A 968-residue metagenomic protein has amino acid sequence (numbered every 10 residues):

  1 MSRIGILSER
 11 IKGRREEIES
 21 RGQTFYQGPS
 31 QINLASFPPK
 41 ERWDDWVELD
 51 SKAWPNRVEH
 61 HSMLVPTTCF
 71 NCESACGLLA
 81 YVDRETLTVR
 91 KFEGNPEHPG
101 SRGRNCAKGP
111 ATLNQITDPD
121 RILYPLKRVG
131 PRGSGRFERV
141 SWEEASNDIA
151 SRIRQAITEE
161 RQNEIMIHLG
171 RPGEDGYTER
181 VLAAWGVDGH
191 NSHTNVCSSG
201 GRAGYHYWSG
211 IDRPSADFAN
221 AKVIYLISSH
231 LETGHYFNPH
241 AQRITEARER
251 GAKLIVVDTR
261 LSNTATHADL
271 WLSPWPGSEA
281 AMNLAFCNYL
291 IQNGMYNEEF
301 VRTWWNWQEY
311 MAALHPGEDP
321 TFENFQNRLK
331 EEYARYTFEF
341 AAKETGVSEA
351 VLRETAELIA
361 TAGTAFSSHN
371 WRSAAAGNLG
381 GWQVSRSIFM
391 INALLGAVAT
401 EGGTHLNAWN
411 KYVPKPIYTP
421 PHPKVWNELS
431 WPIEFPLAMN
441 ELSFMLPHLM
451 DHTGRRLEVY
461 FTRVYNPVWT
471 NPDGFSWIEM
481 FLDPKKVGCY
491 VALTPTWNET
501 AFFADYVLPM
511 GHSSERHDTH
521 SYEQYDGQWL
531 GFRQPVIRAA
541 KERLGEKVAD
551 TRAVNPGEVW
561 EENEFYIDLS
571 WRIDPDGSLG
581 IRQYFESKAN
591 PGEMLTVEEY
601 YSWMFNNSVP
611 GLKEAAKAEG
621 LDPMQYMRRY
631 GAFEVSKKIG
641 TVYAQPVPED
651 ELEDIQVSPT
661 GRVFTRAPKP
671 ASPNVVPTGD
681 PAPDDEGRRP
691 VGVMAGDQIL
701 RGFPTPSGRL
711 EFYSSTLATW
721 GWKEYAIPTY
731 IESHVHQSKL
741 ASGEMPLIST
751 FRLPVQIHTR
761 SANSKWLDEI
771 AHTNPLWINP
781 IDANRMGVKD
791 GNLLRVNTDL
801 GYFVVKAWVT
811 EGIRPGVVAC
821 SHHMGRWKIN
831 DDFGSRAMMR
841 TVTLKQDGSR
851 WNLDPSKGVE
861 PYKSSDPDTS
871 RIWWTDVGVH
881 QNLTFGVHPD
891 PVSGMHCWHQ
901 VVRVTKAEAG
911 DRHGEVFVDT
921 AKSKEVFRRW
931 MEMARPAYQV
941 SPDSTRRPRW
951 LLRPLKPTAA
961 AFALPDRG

Functional and structural regions predicted by a protein language model:
M1-Y296, S348, F461-R463, V507 (+10 more regions): N-terminal export/assembly segments and adjacent metallocofactor-ligating motifs of anaerobic energy-metabolism
S146-E164, P214-V223, E332, R353-S368 (+1 more regions): Glycine-rich phosphate/diphosphate-binding loops that line cofactor/substrate pockets in enzymes
T178-T245, R250-I255, A281, I388-Y506 (+5 more regions): Extended redox/cofactor-interaction regions of prokaryotic respiratory oxidoreductases
G251, I255, R260-G363: Long, well-ordered, tryptophan-enriched scaffold segments
P535-A632, S636-K637, T641, E649 (+2 more regions): Long, C-terminal catalytic modules of enzymes
D790-G801: Short conserved beta-strand and strand-loop elements enriched in small hydrophobics with frequent Asp/Gly
V805-V809: Short beta-strand-centered aromatic/proline hotspots
E811-M824: Short, solvent-exposed secondary-structure boundary/capping segments
